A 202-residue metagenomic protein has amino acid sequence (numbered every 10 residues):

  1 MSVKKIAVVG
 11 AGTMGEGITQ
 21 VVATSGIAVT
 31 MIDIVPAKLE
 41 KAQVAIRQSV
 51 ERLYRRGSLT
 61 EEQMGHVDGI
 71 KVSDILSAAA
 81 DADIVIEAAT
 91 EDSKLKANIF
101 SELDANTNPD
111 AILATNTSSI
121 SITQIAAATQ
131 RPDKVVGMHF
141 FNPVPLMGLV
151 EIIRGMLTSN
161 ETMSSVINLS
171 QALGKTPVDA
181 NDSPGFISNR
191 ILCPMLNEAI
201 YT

Functional and structural regions predicted by a protein language model:
M1-S49, N106: NAD(P)+-binding Rossmann beta1-loop-alpha1 motif at the extreme N-terminus of oxidoreductases
I34-A37, R52-I112, S119-S121: Rossmann-like NAD(P)-binding element
L59-V67, A127-Q130, N168-L169: Short, conserved catalytic or adaptor-binding loops enriched in Gly and charged residues
N98-L149, R154-I167: Rossmann-fold NAD(P)-binding glycine/threonine-rich loop
R131, I152-S183, S188, C193-T202: Internal alpha-helical scaffold of NAD(P)-dependent oxidoreductase catalytic cores
